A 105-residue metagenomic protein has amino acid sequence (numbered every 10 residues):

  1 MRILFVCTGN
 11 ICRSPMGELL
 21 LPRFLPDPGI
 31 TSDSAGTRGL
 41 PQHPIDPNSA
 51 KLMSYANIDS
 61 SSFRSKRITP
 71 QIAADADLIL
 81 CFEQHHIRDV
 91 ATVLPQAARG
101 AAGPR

Functional and structural regions predicted by a protein language model:
M1-A76, R88: Conserved active-site segments centered on acidic
S14, F82-E83: Replace "coordinates the UDP/GDP/TDP-sugar" with "coordinates nucleotide-activated sugar donors
I79: Hydrophobic acceptor-binding patch used for acceptor engagement in glycosyltransferases
Q84, R88-R105: Phosphate-binding/catalytic loops
